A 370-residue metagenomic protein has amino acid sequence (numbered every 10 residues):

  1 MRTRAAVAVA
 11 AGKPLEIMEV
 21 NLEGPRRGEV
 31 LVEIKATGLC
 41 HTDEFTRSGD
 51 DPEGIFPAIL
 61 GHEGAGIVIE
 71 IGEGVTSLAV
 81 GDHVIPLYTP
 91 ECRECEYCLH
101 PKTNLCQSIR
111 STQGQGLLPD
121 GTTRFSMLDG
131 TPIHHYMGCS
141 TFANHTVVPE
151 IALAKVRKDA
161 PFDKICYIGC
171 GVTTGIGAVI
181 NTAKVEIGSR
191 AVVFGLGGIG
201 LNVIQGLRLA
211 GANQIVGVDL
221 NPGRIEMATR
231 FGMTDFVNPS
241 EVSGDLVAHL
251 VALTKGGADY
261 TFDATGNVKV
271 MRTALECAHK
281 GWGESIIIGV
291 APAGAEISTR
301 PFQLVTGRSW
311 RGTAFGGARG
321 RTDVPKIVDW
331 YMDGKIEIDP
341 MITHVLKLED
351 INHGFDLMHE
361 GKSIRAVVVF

Functional and structural regions predicted by a protein language model:
M1, H249, G256, R272-E276 (+1 more regions): C-terminal hydrophobic helical "lid"/dimerization subdomain of Rossmann-like NAD(P)H-dependent oxidoreductases
E23-T37, D50-L99, N104, T112 (+1 more regions): Glycine-rich beta-strand-centered segment in the early N-terminal region that forms part of a ligand/cofactor-binding
E94-F194: NAD(P)H dinucleotide-binding glycine-rich loop of Rossmann-like/cofactor-binding domains, especially the beta1-alpha1
V193-L196, R208-E276: Adenosine-nucleotide cofactor-binding segment
L196-G197, V290: Glycine-rich Rossmann-fold phosphate-binding loop(s) that bind the pyrophosphate of adenine dinucleotide cofactors
G200-L201: N-terminal Rossmann-fold NAD(P) dinucleotide-binding loop
A278-K280: Helix-to-beta-strand junctions that scaffold the AdoMet/dcAdoMet cofactor pocket in Class I SAM-dependent enzymes
E284-I286, S298-P340: Rossmann-fold dehydrogenase core element
